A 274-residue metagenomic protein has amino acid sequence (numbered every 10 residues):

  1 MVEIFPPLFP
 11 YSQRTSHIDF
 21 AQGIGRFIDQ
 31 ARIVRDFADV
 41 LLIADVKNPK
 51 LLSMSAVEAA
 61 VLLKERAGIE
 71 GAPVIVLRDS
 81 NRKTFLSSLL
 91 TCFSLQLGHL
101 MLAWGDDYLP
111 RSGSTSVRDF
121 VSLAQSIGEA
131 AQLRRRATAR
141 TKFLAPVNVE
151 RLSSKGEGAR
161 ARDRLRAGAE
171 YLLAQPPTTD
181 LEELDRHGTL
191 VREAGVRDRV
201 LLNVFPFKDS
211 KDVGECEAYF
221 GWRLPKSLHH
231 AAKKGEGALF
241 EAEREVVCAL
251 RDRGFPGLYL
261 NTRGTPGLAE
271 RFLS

Functional and structural regions predicted by a protein language model:
M1-P7, D39-I43, G71-I75, L100-L102 (+5 more regions): Hydrophobic faces of well-ordered beta-strands that scaffold small-molecule active sites in alpha/beta enzyme cores
F5-L8, T15-Q30, W104-G105, T115-R151 (+4 more regions): Active-site pocket-lining/capping segments in soluble small-molecule metabolic enzymes
A21-A31, K50-R66: Glycine-rich, positively charged N-terminal anion/phosphate-binding segment
Q22-G23, L77-S94: Glycine-rich anion/phosphate-binding loops
G25-A44, R164-A169: Catalytic domains of carbohydrate-active enzymes, especially glycoside hydrolases
V34-R35, F93-S94, L165-R166, R192 (+1 more regions): Non-catalytic positions within long, well-ordered alpha-helices that form the structural scaffold/packing of enzyme
K50-L62, S80-S88, D106-Q132, S154-G156 (+2 more regions): Active-site-adjacent beta->alpha loops and helix N-cap segments on the catalytic face of soluble alpha/beta enzymes
E129, L152-A167: Active-site glycine-rich loop that binds ribose-phosphate moieties when present
